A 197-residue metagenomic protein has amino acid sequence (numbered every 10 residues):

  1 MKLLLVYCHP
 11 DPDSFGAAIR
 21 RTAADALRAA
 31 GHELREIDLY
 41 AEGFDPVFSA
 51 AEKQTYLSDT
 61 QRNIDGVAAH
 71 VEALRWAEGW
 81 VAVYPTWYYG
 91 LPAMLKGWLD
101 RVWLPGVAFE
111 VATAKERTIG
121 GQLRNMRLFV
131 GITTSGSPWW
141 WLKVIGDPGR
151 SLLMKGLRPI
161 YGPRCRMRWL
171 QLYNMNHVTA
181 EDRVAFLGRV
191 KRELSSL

Functional and structural regions predicted by a protein language model:
M1-V107, E181, A185-L197: N-terminal beta1-alpha1-beta2 submodule of the flavodoxin-like/Rossmannoid cofactor-binding fold
V6-Y7, I132-T133, Q171: Short beta-strands and strand-loop turn motifs
P10-D13, T86, G136-W140, N174-H177: Short histidine/acidic/glycine/proline-rich micro-motifs that form metal- and phosphate-coordinating active-site loops
L39, T134, L172-N174: Active-site donor-binding loop signature of nucleotide-sugar glycosyltransferases
A77, V83, R124-M126, L157-C165: A structural motif corresponding to the C-terminal end of an alpha-helix and its immediate exit/capping segment
P105-E110, P163-M167: Short, structured loop/turn "capping" segments at alpha-beta junctions
E110-P159: Short, glycine-/small-residue-rich phosphate/pyrophosphate-handling segment
W140-V144, P148-L197: Glycine-rich phosphate/pyrophosphate-binding loop and the adjoining helix
